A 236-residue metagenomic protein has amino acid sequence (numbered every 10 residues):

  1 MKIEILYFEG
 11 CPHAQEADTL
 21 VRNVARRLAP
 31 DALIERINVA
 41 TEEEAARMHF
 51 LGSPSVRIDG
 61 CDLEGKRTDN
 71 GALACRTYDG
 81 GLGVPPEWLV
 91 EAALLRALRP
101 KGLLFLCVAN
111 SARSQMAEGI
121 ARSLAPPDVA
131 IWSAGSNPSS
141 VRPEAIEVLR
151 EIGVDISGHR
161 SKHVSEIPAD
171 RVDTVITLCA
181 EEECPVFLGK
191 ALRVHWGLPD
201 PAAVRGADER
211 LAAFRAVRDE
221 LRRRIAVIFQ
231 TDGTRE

Functional and structural regions predicted by a protein language model:
I3, F8-V24, A72-E87, C107-S114 (+1 more regions): Short, thiol/selenol-centered motifs that function as redox-active sites or metal-ligating centers
I3, I34-I37, I131, I176 (+1 more regions): Generic structural signal for residues in well-ordered beta-strands
L6-G10, D18, A29-L33, P100-S165: Conserved active-site segments centered on acidic
E35-G52: Thioredoxin-like thiol-disulfide oxidoreductase module
S53, V172-D173: Local beta-strand N-terminus motif with an aromatic residue
S53-E64: A short, hydrophobic beta-strand/beta-hairpin element that forms part of a small beta-sheet core
C75-L98, E183-E236: Phosphate-binding/catalytic loops
V154-V172, L178-E183: S-adenosyl-L-methionine/SAH cofactor-binding core of RNA-modifying enzymes
